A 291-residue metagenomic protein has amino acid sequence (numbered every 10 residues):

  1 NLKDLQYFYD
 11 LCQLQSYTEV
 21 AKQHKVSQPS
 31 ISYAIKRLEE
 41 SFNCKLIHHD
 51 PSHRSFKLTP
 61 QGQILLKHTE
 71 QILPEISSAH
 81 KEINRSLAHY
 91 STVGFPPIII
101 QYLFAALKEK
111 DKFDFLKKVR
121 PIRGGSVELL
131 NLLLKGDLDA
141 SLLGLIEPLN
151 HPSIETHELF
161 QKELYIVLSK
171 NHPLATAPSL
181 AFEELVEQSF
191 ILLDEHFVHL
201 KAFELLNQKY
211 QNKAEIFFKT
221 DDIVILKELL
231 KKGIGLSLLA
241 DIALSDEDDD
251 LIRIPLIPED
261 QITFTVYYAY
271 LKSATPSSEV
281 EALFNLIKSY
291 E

Functional and structural regions predicted by a protein language model:
Y9-S27: Short helix-boundary/capping micro-motifs
P29, R85-L116, R120, V127-N131 (+1 more regions): N-terminal winged-helix
E39-L58: A short LG(V/I)-centered, amphipathic sequence patch enriched for acidic residue(s) preceding the LG motif
S41-C44, L65-S86: Alpha-helical linker/hinge and terminal dimerization helices associated with HTH transcriptional regulators
Y102-L103, Q188-Y210, P276-E281: Secondary-structure junction motif
A106-L107, S126-L164, L168, K231 (+1 more regions): Short beta-strand-centered segments that line the small-molecule binding cleft or hinge of alpha/beta clamshell
N150-H157, K162, V224-S273: Beta-alpha-beta core module
S153-L164, L168-F190: Flexible hinge/capping segments at coil-to-helix
